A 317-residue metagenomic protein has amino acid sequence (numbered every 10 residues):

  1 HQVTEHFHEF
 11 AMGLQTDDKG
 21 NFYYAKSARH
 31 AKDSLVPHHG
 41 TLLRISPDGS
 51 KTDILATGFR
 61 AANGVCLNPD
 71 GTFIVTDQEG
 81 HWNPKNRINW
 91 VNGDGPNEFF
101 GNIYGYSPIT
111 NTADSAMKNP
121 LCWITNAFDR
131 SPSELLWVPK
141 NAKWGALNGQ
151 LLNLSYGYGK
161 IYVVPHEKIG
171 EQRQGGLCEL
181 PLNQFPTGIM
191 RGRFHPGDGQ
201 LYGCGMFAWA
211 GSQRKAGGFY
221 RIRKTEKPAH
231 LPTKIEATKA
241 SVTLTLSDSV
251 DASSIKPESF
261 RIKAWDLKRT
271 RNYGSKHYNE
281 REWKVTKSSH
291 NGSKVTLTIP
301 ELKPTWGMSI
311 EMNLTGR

Functional and structural regions predicted by a protein language model:
H1-T245, A252: Beta-propeller domains with acidic blade repeats across secreted/periplasmic ectodomains and cytosolic WD/CNH propellers
I88, L297, T315-R317: Polar low-complexity intrinsically disordered regions
P120-I124, I161-V163, L177, P257-I262 (+2 more regions): Generic preference for hydrophobic/aromatic residues in regular secondary structure cores
L154, T298-P300: Surface-exposed loop and edge beta-strand positions of immunoglobulin-like domains
T233-E236, V285-S289: Short, exposed beta-strand/loop patches in secreted or surface proteins that constitute
L244-T286, I310-T315: Short, surface-exposed alpha-helix to beta-strand junction/turn motifs within ectodomains of secreted and cell-envelope
N291-T296: Aromatic sugar-binding surface patches on proteins that engage polysaccharides or sugar-phosphate polymers
E301-W306: Surface-exposed, short loops/turns at beta-strand junctions within beta-sandwich domains
